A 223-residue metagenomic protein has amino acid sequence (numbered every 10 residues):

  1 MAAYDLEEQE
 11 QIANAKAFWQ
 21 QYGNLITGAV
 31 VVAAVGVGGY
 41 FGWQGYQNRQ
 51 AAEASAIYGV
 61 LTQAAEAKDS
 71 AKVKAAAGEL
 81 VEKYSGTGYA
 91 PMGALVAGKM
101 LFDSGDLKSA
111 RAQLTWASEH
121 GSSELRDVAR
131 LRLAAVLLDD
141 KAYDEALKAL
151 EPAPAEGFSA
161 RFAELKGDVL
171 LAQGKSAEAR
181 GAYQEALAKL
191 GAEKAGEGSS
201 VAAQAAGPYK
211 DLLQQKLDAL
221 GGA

Functional and structural regions predicted by a protein language model:
M1-V32: N-terminal positive-inside, membrane-proximal cytosolic segments immediately preceding the first
A2, G36-A56: Transmembrane signal-anchor/signal-peptide helices with a preference for the extracytoplasmic
Q9, A51-S55, A71-K74, R161: Amphipathic alpha-helical repeat elements characteristic of tetratricopeptide repeat
A56-M92: Short extracytoplasmic
Y84, Y89, K99-A223: Soluble extracytoplasmic domains of inner/organellar membrane proteins
